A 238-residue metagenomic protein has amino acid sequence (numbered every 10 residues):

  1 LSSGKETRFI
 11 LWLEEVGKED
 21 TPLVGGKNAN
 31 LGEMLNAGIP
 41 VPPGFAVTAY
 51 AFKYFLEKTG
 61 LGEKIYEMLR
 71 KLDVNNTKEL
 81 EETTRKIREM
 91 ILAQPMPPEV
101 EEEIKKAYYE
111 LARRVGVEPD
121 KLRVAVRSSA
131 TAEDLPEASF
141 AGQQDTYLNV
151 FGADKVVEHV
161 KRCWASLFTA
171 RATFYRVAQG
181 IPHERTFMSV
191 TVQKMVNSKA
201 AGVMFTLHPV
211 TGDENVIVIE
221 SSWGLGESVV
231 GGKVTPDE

Functional and structural regions predicted by a protein language model:
L1-T191, A200: N-terminal beta-alpha lobe that positions the nucleotide/phosphoryl donor in ATP/NTP-coupled carboxylate activation
R127, Q193, V218-E220: Short beta-strand segments
E137-A138, V203, S228-G231: Short conserved micro-motifs at the rims of enzyme active sites and ligand-binding pockets
A141, L207, V234-P236: Short intrinsically disordered coil segments
K194, S198-F205: Phosphate/diphosphate-binding loops
H208-P209, V229: Short, acidic, Ser/Thr-enriched surface-loop or helix-capping motifs
V216-E238: Conserved catalytic alpha/beta cores of large enzymes that bind or transform nucleotide phosphates and polynucleotides
